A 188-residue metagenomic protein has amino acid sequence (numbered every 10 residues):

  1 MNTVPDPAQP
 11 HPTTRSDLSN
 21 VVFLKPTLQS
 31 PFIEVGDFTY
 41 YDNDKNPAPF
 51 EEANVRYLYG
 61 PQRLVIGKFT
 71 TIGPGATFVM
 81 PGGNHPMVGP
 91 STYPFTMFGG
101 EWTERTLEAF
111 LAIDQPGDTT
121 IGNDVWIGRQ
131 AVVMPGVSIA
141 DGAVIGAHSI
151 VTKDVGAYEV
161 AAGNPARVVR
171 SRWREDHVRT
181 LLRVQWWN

Functional and structural regions predicted by a protein language model:
M1-F32, F95: Extended, small-residue-rich solenoid/repeat segments and analogous flexible loops that form exposed scaffolds
N2-P12, F95-T96, W102-V133, P165-N188: C-terminal segments of enzyme domains that contribute to small-molecule binding surfaces
F23, I33, Y40-P135: Flexible, glycine/small-residue-enriched loop-and-beta-strand segment within the central core of proteins
Q130, G136-D154: Basic (Lys/Arg-enriched) interaction patch that binds polyanionic ligands
I139-A140, T152-A162, S171-R172: Short conserved catalytic/interaction loops centered on acidic-Pro-aromatic/His motifs
